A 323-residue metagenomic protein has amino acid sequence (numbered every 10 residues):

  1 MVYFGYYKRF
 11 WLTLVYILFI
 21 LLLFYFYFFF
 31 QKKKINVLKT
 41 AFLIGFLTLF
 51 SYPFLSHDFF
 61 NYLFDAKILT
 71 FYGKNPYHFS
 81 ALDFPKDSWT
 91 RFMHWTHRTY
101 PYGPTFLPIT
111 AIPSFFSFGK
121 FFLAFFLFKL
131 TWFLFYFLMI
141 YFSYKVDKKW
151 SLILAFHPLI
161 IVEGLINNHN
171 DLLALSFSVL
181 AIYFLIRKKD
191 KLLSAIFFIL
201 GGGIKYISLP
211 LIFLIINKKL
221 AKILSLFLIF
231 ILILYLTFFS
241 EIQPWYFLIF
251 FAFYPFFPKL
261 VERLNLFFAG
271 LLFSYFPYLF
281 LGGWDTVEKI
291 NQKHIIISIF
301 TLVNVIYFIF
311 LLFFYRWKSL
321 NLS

Functional and structural regions predicted by a protein language model:
M1-L22, L226-F247, F251-S323: Transmembrane helical bundles and short interhelical boundary loops of multi-pass, membrane-embedded
L21-F29, F126-K149, L175-S176: Transmembrane-helix motifs of polytopic, lipid-linked glycan transferases
V37-L127: Intramembrane catalytic core of multi-pass membrane enzymes that act on lipidic substrates
F50-L55, F156, L200-K205, L236-I242 (+2 more regions): Transmembrane helix irregularities
F128-L134, K148-Y183, F198-G202: Membrane-embedded helix bundles of polyisoprenyl
L134-F137, A155, L172-Y183, I207-P210 (+3 more regions): Alpha-helical transmembrane segments of multi-pass membrane proteins
I161-E163, K191-L214, I229-T237: Membrane-interface alpha helices of multi-pass inner-membrane proteins
A181-L193: Membrane-interface transmembrane helices that cradle and orient dolichyl/undecaprenyl
